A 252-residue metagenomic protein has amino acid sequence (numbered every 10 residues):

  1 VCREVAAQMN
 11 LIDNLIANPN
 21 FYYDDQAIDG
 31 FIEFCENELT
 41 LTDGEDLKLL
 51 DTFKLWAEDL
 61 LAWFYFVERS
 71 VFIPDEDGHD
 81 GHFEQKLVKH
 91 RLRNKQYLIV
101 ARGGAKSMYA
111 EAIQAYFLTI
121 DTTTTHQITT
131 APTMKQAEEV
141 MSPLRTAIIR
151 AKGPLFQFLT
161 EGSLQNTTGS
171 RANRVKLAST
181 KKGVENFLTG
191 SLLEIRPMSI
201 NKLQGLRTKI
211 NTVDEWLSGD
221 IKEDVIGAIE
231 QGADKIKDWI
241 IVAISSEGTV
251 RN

Functional and structural regions predicted by a protein language model:
V1-N252: Phosphate/NTP-binding elements of NTP-utilizing enzymes
